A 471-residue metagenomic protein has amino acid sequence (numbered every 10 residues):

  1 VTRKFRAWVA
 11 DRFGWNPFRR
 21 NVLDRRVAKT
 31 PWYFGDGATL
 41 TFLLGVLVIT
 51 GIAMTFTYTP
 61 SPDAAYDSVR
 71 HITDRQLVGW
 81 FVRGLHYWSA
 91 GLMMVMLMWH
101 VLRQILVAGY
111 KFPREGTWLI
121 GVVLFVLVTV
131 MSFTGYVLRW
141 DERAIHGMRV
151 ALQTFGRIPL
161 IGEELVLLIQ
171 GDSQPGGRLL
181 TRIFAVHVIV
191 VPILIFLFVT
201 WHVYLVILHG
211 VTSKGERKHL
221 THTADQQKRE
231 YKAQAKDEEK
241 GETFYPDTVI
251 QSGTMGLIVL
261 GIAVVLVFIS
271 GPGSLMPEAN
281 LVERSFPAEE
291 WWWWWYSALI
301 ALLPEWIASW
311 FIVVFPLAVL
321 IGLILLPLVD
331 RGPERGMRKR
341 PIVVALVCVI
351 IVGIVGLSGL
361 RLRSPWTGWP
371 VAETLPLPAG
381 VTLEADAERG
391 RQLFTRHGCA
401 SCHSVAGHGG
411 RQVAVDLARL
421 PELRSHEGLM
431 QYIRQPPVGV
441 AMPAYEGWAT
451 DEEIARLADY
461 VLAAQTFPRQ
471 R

Functional and structural regions predicted by a protein language model:
V1-R26, F34: Perimembrane topogenic segments of multi-pass inner/organellar membrane proteins
D11-P17, G51, T55-Y58, P62-D63 (+1 more regions): Alpha-helical membrane-anchoring segments
R25-F56, S68-H86, W99-A372: Membrane-embedded alpha-helical bundles of multi-pass integral membrane proteins
H100, L106, H403, R434 (+1 more regions): Protein kinase-like catalytic domain
P175, L205, P327-R335, A406-Q412 (+2 more regions): Inter-heme linker and motif-flanking segments adjacent to c-type heme-binding CXXCH motifs in c-type cytochromes
W292, R391, S401-R434, A444 (+1 more regions): Gly/Gly-Pro-rich "capping" loops immediately C-terminal to redox-active cysteine motifs in periplasmic/lumenal
G368-T395, R471: Electrostatic cytochrome c docking/interface patches
R411-A418, R434-R471: Axial heme c-ligation environment in periplasmic c-type cytochrome domains
